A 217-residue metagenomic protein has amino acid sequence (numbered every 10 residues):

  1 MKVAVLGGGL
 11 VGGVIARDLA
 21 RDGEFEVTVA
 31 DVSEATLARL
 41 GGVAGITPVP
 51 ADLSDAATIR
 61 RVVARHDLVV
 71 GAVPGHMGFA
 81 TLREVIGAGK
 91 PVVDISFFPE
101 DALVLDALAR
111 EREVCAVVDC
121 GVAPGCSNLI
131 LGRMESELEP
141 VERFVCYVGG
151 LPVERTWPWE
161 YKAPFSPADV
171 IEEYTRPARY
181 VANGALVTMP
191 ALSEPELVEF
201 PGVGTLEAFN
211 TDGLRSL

Functional and structural regions predicted by a protein language model:
V3-G7: Conserved N-terminal Rossmann-fold NAD(P)-binding element of oxidoreductases
G12-G13: N-terminal Rossmann-fold NAD(P) dinucleotide-binding loop
S33-T36, P99: Helix N-cap at the beta1-alpha1 junction of Rossmann-like dinucleotide-binding domains, i.e., the first residues
G42-D55: Rossmann-fold cofactor-recognition segment
L53-R65: Conserved Rossmann-fold cofactor-binding substructure of NAD(P)-dependent oxidoreductases
L68-V85, F98-A102: Beta-loop-alpha module in the N-terminal Rossmann-like domain of NAD(P)-dependent dehydrogenases, especially those
I95-V118: Rossmann-fold NAD(P)-binding glycine/threonine-rich loop
L138-L217: Active-site-lining helix/loop region of Rossmann-like oxidoreductase modules
